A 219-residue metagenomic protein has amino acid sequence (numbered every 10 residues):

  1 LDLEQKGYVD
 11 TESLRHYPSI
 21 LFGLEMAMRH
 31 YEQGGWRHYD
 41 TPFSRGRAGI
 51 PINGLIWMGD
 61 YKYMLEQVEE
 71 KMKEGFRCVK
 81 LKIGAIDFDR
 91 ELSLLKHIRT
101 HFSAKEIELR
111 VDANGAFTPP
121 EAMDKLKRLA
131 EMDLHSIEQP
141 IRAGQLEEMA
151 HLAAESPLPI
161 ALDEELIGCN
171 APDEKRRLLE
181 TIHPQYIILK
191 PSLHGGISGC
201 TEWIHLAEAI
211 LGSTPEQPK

Functional and structural regions predicted by a protein language model:
L1-L109, N114-A116, M123, K127-E131: N-terminal capping/lid subdomain adjacent to the active-site entrance of alpha/beta enzymes
I86-K219: Catalytic core of soluble alpha/beta enzymes
